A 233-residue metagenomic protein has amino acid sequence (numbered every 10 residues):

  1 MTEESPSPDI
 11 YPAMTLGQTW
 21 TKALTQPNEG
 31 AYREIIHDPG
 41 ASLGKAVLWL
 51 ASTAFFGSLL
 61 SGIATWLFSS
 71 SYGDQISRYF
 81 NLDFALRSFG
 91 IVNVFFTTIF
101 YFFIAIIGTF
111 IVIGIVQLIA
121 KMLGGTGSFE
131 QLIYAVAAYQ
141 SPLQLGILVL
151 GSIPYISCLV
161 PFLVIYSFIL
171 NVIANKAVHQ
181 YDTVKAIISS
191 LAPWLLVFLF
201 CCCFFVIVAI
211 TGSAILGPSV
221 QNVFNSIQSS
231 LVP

Functional and structural regions predicted by a protein language model:
M1-G57: N-terminal juxtamembrane cytosolic/stromal segments of multi-pass membrane proteins
T2-E4, I63-A64, I99-G127: Selective transmembrane helix interface/packing segments
K22, S70, T109-Q117, K121 (+5 more regions): Short helix-terminus and kink motifs of transmembrane alpha helices, predominantly at the cytoplasmic interface
K22-H37, Q117-G124, Q131-A135, A177-Q180 (+1 more regions): Short amphipathic alpha-helical coupling elements at transmembrane boundaries
P39-V47, A51, L86-F102, I106 (+5 more regions): Hydrophobic, aromatic-rich alpha-helical transmembrane segments and their membrane-interface anchor motifs
L50-S58, G62, T98-F110, V136 (+5 more regions): Alpha-helical transmembrane spans of integral membrane proteins, capturing the lipid-embedded, hydrophobic core of TM
G57-A105, I147-V164, F198-P233: Membrane-helix interface segments in multi-pass membrane proteins
V112-L199: Hydrophobic alpha-helical transmembrane segments and adjacent short intramembrane/lumenal linkers of inner/organellar
